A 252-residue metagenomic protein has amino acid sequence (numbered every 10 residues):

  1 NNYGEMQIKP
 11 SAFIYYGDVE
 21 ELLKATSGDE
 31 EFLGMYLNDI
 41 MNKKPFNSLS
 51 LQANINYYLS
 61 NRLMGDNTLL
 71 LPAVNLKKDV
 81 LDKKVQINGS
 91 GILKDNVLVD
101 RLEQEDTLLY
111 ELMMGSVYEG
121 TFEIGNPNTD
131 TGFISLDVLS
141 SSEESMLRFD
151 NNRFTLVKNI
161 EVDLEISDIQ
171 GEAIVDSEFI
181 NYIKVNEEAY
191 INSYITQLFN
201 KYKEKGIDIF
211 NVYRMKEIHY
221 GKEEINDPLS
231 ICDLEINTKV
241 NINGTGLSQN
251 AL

Functional and structural regions predicted by a protein language model:
N1-L252: A glycine-rich, acidic short-motif signal
